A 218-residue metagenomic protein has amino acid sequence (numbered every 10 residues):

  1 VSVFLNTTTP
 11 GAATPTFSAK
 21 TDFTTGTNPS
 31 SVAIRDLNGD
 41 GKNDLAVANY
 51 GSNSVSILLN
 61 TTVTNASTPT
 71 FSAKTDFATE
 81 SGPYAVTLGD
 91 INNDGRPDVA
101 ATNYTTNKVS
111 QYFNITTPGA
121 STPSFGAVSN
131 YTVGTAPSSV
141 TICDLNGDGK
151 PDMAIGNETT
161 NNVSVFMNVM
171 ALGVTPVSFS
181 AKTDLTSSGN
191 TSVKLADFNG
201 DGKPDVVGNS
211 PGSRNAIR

Functional and structural regions predicted by a protein language model:
V1-F4, V32, V86, A100 (+4 more regions): Intrinsically disordered, low-complexity linker/propeptide segments enriched in Ser/Thr/Gly/Pro and acidic residues
V1-V3, S54-L58, K108-Y112, N162-F166 (+1 more regions): A short loop-to-beta-strand structural motif that recurs across blades of beta-propeller domains
L5-T27, L59-S81, F113-T135, M167-S188: Blade-edge motifs of beta-propeller repeat domains
T7, G51, T61, T105 (+4 more regions): Residue-level signature of beta-propeller blades and closely related beta-rich strand-turn architectures in secreted
N28, G51, G82, T105 (+4 more regions): A generic "binding-loop/recognition-motif" signal
S30-G39, Y84-N93, S138-L145, T191-F198: Beta-propeller blade termini
G41-N43, G95-P97, G149-P151, G202-P204: Glycine-aliphatic tripeptides that mark coil-to-beta-strand junctions in extracellular and membrane proteins
L45-A48, V99-T102, M153-G156, V206-N209: Hydrophobic beta-strand segments that make up the repeating blades of beta-propeller and related beta-repeat
